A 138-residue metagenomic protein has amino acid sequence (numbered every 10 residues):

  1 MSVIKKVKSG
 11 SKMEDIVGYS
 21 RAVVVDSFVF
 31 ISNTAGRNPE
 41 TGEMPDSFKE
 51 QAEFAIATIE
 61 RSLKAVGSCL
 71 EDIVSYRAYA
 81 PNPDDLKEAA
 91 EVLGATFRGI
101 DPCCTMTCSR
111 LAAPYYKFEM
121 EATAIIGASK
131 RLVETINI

Functional and structural regions predicted by a protein language model:
M1-V74, A80-I138: N-terminal presequence-like segments and the immediate start of the first folded domain
